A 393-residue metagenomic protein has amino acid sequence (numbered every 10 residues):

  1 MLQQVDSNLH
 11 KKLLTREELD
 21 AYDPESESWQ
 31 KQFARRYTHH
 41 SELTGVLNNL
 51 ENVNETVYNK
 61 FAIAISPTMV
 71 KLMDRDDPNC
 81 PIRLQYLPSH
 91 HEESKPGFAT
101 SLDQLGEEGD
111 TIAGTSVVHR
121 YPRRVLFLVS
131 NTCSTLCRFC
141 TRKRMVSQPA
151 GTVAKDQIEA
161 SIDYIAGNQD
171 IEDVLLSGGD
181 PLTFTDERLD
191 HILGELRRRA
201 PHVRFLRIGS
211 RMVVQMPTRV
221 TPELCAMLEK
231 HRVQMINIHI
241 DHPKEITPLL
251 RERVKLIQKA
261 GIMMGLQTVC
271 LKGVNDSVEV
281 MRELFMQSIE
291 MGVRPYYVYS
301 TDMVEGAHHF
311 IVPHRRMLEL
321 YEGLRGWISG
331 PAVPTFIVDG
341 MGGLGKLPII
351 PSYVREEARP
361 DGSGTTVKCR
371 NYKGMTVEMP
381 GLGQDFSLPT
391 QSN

Functional and structural regions predicted by a protein language model:
M1-H119: Flexible, acidic/Gly-rich N-terminal and inter-domain linker regions that tether and position cofactor-handling modules
A62-I65, D110-R142: N-terminal pre-triad scaffold of radical SAM enzymes
M69, C137, Y296: Conserved, mostly hydrophobic/aromatic
L128, L175-S177: Short glycine-rich or small-residue beta-strand-to-loop segments that form or flank ligand, phosphate, metal/Fe-S
N131-C133, D180, M212, H242 (+1 more regions): Short, flexible loop/turn elements at secondary-structure junctions
C140-T152: Iron-sulfur (Fe-S) cluster-binding segments and ferredoxin-like electron-carrier domains, especially [2Fe-2S]
E159-D173, L182-I328: Conserved AdoMet/S-adenosylmethionine-binding subsite of the radical SAM
E319-N393: C-terminal accessory regions of radical SAM enzymes
